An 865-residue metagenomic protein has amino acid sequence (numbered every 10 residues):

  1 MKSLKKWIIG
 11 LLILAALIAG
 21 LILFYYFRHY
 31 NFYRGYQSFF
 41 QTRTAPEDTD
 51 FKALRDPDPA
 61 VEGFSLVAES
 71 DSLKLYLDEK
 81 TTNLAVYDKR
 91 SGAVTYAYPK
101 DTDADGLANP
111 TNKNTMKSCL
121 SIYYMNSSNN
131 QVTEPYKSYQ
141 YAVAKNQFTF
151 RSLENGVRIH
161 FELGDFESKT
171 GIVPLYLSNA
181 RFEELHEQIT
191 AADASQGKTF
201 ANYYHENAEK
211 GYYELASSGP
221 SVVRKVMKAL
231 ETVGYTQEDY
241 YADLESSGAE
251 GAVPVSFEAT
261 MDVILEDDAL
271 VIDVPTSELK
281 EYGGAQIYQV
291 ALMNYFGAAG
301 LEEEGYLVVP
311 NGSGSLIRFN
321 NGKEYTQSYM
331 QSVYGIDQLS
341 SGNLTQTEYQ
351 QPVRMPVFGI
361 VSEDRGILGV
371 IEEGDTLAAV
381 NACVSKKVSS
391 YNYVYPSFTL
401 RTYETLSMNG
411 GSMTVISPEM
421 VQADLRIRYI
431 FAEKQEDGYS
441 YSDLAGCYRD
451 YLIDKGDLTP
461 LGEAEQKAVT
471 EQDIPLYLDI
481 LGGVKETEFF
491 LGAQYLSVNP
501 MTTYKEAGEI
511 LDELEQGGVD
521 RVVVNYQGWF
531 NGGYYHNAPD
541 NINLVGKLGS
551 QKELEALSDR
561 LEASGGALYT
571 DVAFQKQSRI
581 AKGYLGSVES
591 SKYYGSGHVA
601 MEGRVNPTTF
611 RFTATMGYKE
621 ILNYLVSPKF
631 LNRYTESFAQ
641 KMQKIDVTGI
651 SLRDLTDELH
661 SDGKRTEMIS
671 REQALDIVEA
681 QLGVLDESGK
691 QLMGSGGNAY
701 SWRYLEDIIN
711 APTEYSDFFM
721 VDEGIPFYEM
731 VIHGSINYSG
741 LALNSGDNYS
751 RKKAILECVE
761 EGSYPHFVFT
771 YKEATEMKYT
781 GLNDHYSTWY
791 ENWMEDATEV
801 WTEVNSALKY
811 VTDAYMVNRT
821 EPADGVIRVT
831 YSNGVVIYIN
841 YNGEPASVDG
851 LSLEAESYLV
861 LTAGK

Functional and structural regions predicted by a protein language model:
M1-A16: N-terminal Sec-pathway targeting helices
G10-L12, L21-A468, A855: N-terminal accessory beta-strand-rich subdomains and adjacent acidic, glycine-rich linkers that precede catalytic cores
S72, G438-S442, S497-K505, L548 (+1 more regions): Soluble non-cytosolic domains of exported or imported proteins
S72, V274, L514, C758 (+1 more regions): Conserved, mostly hydrophobic/aromatic
L77, T82-K89, Q351, I360-S397 (+2 more regions): Active-site-proximal substrate-binding groove within the catalytic cores of carbohydrate-active enzymes
L292, V524-Y526, T570, L652-D654 (+1 more regions): Conserved beta-strand positions
C447-L458, T503-E506, I510-E513, V626-I650: An active-site-proximal structural segment forming one wall of the substrate-binding cleft that immediately precedes
E471-D559, S564-F630, D657-S661: Aromatic-lined carbohydrate-binding/catalytic grooves of carbohydrate-active enzymes
